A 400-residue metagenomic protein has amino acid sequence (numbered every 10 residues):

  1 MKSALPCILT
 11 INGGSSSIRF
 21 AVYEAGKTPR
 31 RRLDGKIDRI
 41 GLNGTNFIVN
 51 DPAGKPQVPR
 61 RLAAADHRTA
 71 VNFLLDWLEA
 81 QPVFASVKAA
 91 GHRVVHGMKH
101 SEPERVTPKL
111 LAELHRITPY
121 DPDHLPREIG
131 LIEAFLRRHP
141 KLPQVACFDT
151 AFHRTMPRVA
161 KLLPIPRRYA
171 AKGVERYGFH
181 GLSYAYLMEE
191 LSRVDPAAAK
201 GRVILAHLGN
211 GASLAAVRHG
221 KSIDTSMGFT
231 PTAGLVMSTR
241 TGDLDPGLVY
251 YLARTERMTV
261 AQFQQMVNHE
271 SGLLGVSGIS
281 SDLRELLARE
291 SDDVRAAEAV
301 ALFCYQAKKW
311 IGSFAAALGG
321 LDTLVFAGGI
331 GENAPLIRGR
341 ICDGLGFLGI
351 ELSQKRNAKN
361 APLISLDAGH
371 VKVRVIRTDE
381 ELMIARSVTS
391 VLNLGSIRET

Functional and structural regions predicted by a protein language model:
K2-A4, H124-H139, L182-V203: Conserved phosphate-binding catalytic cores of ATP/NTP-utilizing and phosphoryl-transfer enzymes
I8, S17-A64: Short glycine-rich, Thr/Ser-proximal phosphate-binding strand/loop in the N-terminal lobe of ATP-dependent enzymes
G13-G14, R93-V95, L208, L321 (+1 more regions): Glycine-rich beta-strand-to-loop/alpha-helix junction loops that act as flexible
W77-H124, P143-V145, F152-L162: Short beta-strand-loop/turn "lid" adjacent to the catalytic site in phosphate-handling enzymes
F152-T255: Glycine-rich phosphate-binding loop of actin/hexokinase-like ATP-binding domains
R218, I223-T259, Q265, G328-K359 (+1 more regions): Catalytic phosphate/nucleotide-handling subdomain of diverse soluble enzymes
Q265, G272-V276, L283-A317: Adenine-nucleotide phosphate-binding core of ATP-dependent small-molecule kinases
A297, A301-L321, V325-A327, G331-E399: Internal helix-turn-beta structural module
